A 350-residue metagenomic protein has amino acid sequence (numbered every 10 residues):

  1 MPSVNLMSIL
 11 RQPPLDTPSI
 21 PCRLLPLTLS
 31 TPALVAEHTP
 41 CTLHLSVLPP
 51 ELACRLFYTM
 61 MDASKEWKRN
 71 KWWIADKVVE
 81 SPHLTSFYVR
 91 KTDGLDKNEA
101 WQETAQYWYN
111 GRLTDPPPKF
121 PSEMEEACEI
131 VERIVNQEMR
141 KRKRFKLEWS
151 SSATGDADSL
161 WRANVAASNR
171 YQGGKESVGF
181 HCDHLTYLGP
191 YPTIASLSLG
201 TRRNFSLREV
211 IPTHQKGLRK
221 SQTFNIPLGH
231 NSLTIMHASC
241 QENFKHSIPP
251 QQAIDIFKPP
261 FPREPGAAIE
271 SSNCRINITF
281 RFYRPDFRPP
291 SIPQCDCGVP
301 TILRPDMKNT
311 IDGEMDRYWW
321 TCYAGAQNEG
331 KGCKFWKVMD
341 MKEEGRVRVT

Functional and structural regions predicted by a protein language model:
M1-T350: Non-heme Fe(II) oxygenase metal-center motifs and adjacent flexible, charged/small-residue loops
